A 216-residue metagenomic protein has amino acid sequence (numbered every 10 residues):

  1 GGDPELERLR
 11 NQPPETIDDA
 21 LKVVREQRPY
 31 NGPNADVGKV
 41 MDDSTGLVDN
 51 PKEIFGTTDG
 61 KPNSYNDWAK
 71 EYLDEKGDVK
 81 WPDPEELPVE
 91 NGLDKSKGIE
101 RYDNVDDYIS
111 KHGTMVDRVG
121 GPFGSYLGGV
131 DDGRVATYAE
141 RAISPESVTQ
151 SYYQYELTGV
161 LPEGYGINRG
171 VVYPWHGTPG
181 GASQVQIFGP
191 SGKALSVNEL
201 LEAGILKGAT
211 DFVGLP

Functional and structural regions predicted by a protein language model:
D3-P216: Catalytic toxin/effector domains delivered as secreted proteins or via bacterial secretion systems
